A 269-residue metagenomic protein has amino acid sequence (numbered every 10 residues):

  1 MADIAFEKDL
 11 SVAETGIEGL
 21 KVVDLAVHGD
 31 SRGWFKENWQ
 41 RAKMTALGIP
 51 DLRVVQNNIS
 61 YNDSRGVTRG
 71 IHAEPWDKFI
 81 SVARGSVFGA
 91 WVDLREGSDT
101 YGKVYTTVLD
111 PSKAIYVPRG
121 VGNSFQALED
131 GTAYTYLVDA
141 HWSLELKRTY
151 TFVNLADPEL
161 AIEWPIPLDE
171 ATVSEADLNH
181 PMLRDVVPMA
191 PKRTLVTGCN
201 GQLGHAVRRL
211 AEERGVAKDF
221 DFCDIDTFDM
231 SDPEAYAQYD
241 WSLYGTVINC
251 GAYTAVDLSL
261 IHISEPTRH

Functional and structural regions predicted by a protein language model:
A2-L109, E129-A133, A140-P191: Non-catalytic, conserved peripheral segments adjacent to functional cores
V108-D130: Conserved metal-binding segment of the jelly-roll/cupin
L195-L210: N-terminal Rossmann NAD(P)H-binding glycine-rich loop of SDR-like oxidoreductase domains
D219-F228: A short beta-strand-loop structural module common to alpha/beta enzyme folds
F228-T246: Conserved Rossmann-fold cofactor-binding substructure of NAD(P)-dependent oxidoreductases
G251-T254: Conserved NAD(P)H cofactor-binding loop of Rossmann-fold oxidoreductase domains
L258-H269: Residue-level detector of conserved catalytic or cofactor/ligand-binding positions in enzyme active sites
